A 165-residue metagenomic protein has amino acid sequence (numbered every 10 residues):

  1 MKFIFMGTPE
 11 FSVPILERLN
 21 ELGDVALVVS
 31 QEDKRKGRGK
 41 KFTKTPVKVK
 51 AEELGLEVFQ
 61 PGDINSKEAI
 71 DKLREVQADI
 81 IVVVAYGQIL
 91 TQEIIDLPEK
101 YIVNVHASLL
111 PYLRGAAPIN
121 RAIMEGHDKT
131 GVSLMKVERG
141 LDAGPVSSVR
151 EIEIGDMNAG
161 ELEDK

Functional and structural regions predicted by a protein language model:
M1-R38: N-terminal Rossmann-like dinucleotide-binding module
K2-I4, A26-V29, E57-V76, I81 (+1 more regions): Internal alpha/beta domain cores that form substrate/cofactor-binding pockets in large enzymes and binding proteins
G7, R38-G39, P61, P111: Residues that cap or flank secondary-structure elements
V13, K41-K44, S66-I70, Q88 (+1 more regions): Structural motif corresponding to alpha-helix initiation and N-cap regions
E21, E53, E75, M124-E125: Residues at alpha-helix termini
K34-L54: N-terminal beta-loop-helix "entrance" segment that forms/cooperates in small-molecule cofactor or anionic ligand
I80-K165: Donor/substrate-binding cores of folate-linked one-carbon enzymes
